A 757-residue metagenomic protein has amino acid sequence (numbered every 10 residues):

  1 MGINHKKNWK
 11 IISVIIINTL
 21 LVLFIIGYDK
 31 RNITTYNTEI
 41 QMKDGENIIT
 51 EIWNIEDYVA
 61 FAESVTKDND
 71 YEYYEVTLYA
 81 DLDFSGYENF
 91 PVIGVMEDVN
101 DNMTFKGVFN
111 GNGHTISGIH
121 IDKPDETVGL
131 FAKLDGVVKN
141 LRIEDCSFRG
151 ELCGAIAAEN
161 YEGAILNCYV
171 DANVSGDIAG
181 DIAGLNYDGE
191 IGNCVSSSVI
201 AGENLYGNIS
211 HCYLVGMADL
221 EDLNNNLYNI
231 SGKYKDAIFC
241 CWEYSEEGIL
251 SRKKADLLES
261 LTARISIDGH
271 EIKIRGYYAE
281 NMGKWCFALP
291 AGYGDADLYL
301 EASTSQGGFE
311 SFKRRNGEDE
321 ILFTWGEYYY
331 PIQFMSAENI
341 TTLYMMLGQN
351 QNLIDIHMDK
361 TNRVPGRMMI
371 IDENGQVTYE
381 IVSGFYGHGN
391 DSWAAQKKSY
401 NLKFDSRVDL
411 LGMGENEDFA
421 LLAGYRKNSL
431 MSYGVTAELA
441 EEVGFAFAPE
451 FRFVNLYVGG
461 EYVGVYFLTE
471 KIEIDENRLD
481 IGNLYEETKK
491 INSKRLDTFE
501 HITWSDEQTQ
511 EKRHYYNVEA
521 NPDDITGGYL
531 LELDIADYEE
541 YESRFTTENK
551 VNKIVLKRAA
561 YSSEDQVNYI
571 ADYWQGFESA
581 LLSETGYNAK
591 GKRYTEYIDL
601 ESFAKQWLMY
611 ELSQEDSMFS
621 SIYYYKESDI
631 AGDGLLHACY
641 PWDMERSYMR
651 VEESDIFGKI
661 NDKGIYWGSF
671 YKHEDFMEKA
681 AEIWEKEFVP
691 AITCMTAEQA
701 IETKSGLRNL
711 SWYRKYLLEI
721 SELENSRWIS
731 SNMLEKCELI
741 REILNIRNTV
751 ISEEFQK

Functional and structural regions predicted by a protein language model:
G2-I15: N-terminal Sec-pathway targeting helices
V14-I26: Hydrophobic membrane-insertion alpha-helices, especially the h-region of bacterial N-terminal signal peptides
D29-L257: Surface-exposed repetitive/solenoidal architectures
Y79, N110, V364-A423: Conserved oxyanion/phosphate-binding beta-strand-loop segments in alpha/beta enzyme cores
K253, K550-F619, Y624-S628, D633-K757: Middle-to-C-terminal accessory/interaction subdomains
K253-N339: Beta-rich interaction/scaffold domains
L411-V465, F577-I598: A conserved hydrophobic secondary-structure block that centers on an alpha-helix together with its immediately flanking
I474-S613: ATP-dependent phospho-/nucleotidyl transfer catalytic cores
